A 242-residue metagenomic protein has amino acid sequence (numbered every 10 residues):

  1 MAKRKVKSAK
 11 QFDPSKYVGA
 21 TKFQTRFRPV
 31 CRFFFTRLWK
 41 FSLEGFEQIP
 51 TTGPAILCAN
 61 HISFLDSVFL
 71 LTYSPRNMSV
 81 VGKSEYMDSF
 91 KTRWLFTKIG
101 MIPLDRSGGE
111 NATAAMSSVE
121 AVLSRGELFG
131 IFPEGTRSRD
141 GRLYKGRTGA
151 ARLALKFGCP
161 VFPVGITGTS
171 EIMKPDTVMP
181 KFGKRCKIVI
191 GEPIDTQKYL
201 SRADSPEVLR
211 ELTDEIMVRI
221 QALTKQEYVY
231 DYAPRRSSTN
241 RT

Functional and structural regions predicted by a protein language model:
A2-F23, T113-T242: Non-catalytic C-terminal accessory region of glycerolipid acyltransferases and related lyso-lipid remodeling enzymes
K3-T51, R76, S89-I99, D231: A transmembrane-helix-recognition feature enriched in membrane-embedded lipid enzymes and envelope glyco-/phospholipid
V30-R32, I99-R106, P133-R137: Short, basic, glycine/proline-bearing loop/turn elements
F33, E47-Q48, L70-T72, R93-W94 (+2 more regions): Short secondary-structure boundary/capping segments
T36-E44, N111-T113, S170-M173: Short gly/ser/thr-rich secondary-structure transition/capping motifs
T36-R37, T51-E110: Catalytic core of membrane glycerolipid acyltransferases/transacylases, capturing the structured, soluble-facing
L43, V80, M101-P103, V161 (+1 more regions): Conserved beta-strand scaffold positions in the cores of enzyme catalytic domains, especially in NTP/NDP-utilizing
F46, N60, K83, S107 (+2 more regions): Generic beta-structure capping elements
